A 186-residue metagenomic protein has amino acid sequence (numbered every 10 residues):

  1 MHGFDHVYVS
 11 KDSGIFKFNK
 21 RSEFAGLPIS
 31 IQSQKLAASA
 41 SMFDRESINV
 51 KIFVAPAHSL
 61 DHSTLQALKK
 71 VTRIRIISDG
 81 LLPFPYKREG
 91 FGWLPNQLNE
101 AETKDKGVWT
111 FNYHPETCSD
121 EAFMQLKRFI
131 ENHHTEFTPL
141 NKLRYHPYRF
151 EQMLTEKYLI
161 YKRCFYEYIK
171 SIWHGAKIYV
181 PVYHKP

Functional and structural regions predicted by a protein language model:
H2: Conserved nucleotide-sugar phosphate-binding/catalytic loop shared by glycosyltransferases and other
D5-H6, S10-I52, A57-P186: Terminal accessory/targeting
